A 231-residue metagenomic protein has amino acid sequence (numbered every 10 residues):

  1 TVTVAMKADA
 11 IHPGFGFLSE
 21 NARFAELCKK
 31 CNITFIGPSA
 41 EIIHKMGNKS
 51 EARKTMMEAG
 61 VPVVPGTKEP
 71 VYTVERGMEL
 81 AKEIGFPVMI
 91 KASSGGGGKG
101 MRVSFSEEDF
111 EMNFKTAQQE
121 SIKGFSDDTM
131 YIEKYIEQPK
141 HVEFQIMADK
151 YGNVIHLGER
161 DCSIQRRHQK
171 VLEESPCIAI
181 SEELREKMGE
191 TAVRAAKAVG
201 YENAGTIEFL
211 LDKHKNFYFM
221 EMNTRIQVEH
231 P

Functional and structural regions predicted by a protein language model:
T1-I207, L211-H230: N-terminal beta-alpha lobe that positions the nucleotide/phosphoryl donor in ATP/NTP-coupled carboxylate activation
